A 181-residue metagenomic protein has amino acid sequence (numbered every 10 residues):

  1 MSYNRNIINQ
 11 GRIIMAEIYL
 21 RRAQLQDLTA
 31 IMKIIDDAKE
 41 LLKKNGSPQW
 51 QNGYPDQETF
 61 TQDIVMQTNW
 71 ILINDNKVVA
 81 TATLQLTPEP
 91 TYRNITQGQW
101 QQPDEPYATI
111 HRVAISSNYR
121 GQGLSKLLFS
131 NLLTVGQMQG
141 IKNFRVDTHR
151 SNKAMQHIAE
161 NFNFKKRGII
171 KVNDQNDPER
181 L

Functional and structural regions predicted by a protein language model:
S2-T29: Conserved N-terminal entry element of GNAT/NAT acetyltransferase domains
K39-T59: Conserved GNAT-fold acetyl-CoA-binding loop/helix
T83-R112, R120: Conserved acyl-donor/pantetheine-binding loop and adjacent beta-alpha core of acyl/acetyltransferases and related
I115, G121-T134, H157-N161: Conserved acetyl-CoA-binding loop-helix of GNAT-fold acetyltransferases
R120, V146-Q156, D174: Conserved beta-strand-loop-alpha-helix junction that forms the acyl-donor binding cleft
K126, M138, R150-G168: Conserved active-site alpha-helix within GNAT-family acetyltransferase domains
F129, G136-T148: Conserved GNAT acetyl-CoA-binding A-motif
E160-F162, V172-L181: C-terminal "cap" of GNAT-fold acetyltransferases
